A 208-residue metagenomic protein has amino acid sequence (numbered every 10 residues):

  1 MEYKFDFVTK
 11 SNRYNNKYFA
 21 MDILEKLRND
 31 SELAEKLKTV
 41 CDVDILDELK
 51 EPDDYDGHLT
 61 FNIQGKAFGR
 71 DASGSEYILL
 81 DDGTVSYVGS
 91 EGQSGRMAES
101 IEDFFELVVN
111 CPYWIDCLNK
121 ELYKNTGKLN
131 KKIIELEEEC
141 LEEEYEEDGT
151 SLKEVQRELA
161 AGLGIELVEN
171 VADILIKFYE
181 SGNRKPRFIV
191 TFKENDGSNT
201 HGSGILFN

Functional and structural regions predicted by a protein language model:
M1-G92, Y123, E138-N208: A surface-exposed partner-binding patch
E91-K128: Compact, glycine/acidic-enriched structural inserts
